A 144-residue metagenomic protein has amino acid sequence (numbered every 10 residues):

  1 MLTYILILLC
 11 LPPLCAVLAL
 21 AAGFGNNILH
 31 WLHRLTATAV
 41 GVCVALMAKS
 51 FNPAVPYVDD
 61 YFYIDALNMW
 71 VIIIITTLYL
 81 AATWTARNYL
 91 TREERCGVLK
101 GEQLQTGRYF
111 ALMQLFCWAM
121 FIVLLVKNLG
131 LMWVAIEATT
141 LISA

Functional and structural regions predicted by a protein language model:
M1-I5, N27-W31, T106-R108: N-terminal membrane topogenic signal
L2-T3, A54-P56, C117-A119, K127: Short hydrophobic "helix-edge" motifs at membrane interfaces and signal-peptide entry regions
Y4-N26: N-terminal signal-anchor/start-transfer transmembrane helix
C10-P12, R34-G41, I64-A144: Internal transmembrane alpha-helices of multipass membrane proteins
L18-N26, A48, W84-L90: Structural signal for the C-terminal ends of transmembrane alpha-helices and the immediately following loop
A22-W31, N128: Membrane-helix interface "capping/anchor" motifs
V42-N52: Alpha-helical transmembrane segments of multi-pass membrane proteins
F51-I64: Membrane-interface helix termini and inter-helical loops of multi-pass transporters
